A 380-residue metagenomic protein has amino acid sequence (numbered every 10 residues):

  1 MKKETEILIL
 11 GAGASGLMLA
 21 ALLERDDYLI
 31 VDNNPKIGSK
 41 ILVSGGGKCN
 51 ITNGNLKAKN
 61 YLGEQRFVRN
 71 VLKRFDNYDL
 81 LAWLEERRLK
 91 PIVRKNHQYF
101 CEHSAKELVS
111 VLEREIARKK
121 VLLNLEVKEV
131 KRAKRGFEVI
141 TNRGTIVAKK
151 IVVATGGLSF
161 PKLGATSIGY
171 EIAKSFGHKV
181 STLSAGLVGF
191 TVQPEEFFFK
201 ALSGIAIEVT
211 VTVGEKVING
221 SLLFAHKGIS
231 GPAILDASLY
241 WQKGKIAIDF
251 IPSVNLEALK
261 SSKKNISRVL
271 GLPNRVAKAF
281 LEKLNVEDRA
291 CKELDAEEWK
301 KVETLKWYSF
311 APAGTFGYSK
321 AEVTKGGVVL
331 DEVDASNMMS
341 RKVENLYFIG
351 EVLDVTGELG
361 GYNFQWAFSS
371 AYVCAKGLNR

Functional and structural regions predicted by a protein language model:
T5-I30, C374-N379: N-terminal Rossmann-like FAD-binding beta1-loop-alpha1 element of flavoenzymes
L8-L10, V31, V127, I146-K162 (+4 more regions): Short hydrophobic core segments
E24-G46: Glycine-rich FAD pyrophosphate-binding loop
P35-I37, L42-V43, I51-A58, K179-T182 (+1 more regions): An anion/pyrophosphate-binding glycine-rich loop and adjacent beta-alpha core in soluble alpha-beta enzymes
G46-K95: Glycine-rich active-site loop/strand segments that organize a redox cofactor
R74-K150: Feature captures the FAD/FMN-dependent oxidoreductase FAD-binding
S159-I172, F176, V355-R380: A conserved FAD-binding loop/helix module that cradles the flavin
A279-T356: A glycine-rich dinucleotide-binding beta-alpha-beta segment and adjacent secondary-structure elements that constitute
